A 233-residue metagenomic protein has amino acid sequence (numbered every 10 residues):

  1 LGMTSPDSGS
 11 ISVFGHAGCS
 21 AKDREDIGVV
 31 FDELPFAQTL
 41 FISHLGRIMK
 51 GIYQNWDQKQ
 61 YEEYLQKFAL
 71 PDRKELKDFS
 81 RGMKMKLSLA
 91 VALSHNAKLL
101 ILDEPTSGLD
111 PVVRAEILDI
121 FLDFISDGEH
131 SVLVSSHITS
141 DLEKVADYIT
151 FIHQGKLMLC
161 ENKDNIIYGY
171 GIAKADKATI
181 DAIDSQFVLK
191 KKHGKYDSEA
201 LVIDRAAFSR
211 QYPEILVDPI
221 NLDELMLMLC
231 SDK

Functional and structural regions predicted by a protein language model:
L1: Helix-to-loop junction immediately C-terminal to a conserved catalytic motif
G9-D23: Conserved ABC transporter NBD signature motif
E25, F31-L87: ABC-family P-loop ATPase nucleotide-binding domains
L100-E104: Catalytic Walker B motif of ABC-type/P-loop ATPase nucleotide-binding domains
T106-S107, T139: Short loop immediately C-terminal to the Walker-B catalytic DE motif in ABC-type ATPase nucleotide-binding domains
L118-V202: ABC transporter nucleotide-binding domain
V188-K233: C-terminal coupling/interaction segments
